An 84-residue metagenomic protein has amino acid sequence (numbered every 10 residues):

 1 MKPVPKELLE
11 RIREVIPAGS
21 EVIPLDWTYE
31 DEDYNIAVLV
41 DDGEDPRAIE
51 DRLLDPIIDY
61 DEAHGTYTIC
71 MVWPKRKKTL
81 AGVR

Functional and structural regions predicted by a protein language model:
M1-V4: N-terminal presequence-like segments and adjacent domain-start helices
L8-R13, P46-Y67: Short, non-transmembrane amphipathic alpha-helical segments
A18-N35: Short edge beta-strands and adjacent turn/loop segments
S20, P46-A48, A81: Short acidic, gly/pro-rich beta-turn/loop elements at beta-sheet edges and active-site/ligand-binding grooves
A37-L39: Short hydrophobic/aromatic beta-strand micro-patches that form the beta-sheet surface supporting nucleotide- or nucleic
D41-D45: Helix N-cap motif at beta-to-alpha junctions
D61-R84: A short amphipathic beta-strand at an alpha->beta junction
